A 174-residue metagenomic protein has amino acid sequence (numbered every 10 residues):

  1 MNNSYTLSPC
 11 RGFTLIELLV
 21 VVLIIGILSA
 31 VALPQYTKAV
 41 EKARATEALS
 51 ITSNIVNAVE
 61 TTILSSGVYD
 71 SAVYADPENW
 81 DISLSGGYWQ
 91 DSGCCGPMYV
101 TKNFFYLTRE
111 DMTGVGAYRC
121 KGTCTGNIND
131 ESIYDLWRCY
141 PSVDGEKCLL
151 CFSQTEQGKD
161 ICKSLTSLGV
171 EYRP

Functional and structural regions predicted by a protein language model:
M1-S8: N-terminal secretory signal peptides that target proteins for export/translocation
S8-G12, Y69-A72: Short, exposed beta-strand "edge-strand" segments with a Pro/Gly-rich flavor and a Y/T-containing core
S8-P9, L23, S53, S66 (+2 more regions): A ubiquitous, low-specificity "background" feature that marks scattered single residues across proteins without
P9-V40, A48: N-terminal single-pass transmembrane signal-anchor helix
I16, I24-I27, I51, I55 (+5 more regions): Weak global preference for isoleucine
A30, P34-W80: Conserved hydrophobic/amphipathic alpha-helical signal-anchor segments
S66-P174: Periplasmic/extracellular, small/polar-rich flexible segments of pilin-like filament-forming proteins
